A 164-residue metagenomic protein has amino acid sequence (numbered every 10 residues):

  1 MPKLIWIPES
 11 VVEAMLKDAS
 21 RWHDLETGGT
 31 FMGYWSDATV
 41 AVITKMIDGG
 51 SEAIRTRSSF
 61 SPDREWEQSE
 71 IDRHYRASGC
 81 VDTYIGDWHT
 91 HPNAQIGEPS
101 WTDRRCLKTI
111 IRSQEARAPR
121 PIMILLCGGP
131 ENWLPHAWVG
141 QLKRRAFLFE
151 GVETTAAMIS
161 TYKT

Functional and structural regions predicted by a protein language model:
M1-I85, P92-T164: Conserved beta-strand-loop surface patch within small alpha/beta domains used for substrate/adaptor or ligand engagement
